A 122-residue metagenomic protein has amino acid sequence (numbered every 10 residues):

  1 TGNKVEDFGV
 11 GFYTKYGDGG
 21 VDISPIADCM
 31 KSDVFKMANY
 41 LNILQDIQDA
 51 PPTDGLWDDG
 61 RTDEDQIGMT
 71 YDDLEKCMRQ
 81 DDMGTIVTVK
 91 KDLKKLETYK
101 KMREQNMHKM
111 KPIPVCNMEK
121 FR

Functional and structural regions predicted by a protein language model:
G2-K4, V10-R122: ATP/NTP-dependent adenylation/nucleotidyl-transfer catalytic domains that generate, transfer, or process NMP-activated
